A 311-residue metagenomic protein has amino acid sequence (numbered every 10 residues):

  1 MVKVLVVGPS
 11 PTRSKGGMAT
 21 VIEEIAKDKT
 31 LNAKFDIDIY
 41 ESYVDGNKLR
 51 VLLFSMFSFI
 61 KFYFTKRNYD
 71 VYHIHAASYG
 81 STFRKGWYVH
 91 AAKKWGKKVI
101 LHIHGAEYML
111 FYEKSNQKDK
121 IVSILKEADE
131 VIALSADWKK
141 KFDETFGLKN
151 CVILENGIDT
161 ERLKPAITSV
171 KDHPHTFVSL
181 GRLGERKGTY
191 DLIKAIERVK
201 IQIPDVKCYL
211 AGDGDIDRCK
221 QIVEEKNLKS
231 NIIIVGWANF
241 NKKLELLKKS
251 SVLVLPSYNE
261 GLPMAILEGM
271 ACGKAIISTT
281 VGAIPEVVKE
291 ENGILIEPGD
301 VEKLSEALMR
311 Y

Functional and structural regions predicted by a protein language model:
L5-V7, S169-K200, Y209-A211: Conserved donor-binding/catalytic core segment of Leloir-type glycosyltransferases
E41-V44, L180, K207-K220, G236: Glycosyltransferase donor-sugar binding loop
D137, G157: Carbohydrate-associated surface elements
K220-A238: Nucleotide-activated donor-binding/catalytic signature segment of Leloir-type glycosyltransferases, i.e., the conserved
W237-A238, E245-S250: Short alpha-helical donor nucleotide-sugar binding micro-motif in glycosyltransferases
Y258: Aromatic "clamp/platform" in nucleotide-sugar-dependent glycosyltransferases that forms part of the donor/acceptor
A275-S278: Short hydrophobic beta-strand element within catalytic cores of glycosyltransferases and related nucleotide-activated
E290, I294-V301, M309-Y311: Conserved acidic donor-binding segment of nucleotide-sugar-dependent glycosyltransferases
